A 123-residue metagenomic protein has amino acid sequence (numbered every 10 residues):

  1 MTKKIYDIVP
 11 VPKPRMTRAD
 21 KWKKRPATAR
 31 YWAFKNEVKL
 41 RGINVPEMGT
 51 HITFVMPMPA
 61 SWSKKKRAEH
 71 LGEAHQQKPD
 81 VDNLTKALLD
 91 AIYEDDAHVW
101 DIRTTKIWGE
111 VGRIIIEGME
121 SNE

Functional and structural regions predicted by a protein language model:
M1-E123: Acidic, proline/glycine-enriched N-terminal capping motif
